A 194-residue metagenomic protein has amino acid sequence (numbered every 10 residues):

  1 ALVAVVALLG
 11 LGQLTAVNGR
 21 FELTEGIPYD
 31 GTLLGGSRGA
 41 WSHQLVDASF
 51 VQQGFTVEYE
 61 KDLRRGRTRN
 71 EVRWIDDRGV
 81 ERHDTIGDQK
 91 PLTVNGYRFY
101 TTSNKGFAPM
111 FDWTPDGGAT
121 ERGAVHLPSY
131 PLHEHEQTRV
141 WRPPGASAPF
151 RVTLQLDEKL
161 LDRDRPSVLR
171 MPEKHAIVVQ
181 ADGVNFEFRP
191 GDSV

Functional and structural regions predicted by a protein language model:
L2-V194: Solvent-exposed, non-transmembrane regions of integral membrane proteins
